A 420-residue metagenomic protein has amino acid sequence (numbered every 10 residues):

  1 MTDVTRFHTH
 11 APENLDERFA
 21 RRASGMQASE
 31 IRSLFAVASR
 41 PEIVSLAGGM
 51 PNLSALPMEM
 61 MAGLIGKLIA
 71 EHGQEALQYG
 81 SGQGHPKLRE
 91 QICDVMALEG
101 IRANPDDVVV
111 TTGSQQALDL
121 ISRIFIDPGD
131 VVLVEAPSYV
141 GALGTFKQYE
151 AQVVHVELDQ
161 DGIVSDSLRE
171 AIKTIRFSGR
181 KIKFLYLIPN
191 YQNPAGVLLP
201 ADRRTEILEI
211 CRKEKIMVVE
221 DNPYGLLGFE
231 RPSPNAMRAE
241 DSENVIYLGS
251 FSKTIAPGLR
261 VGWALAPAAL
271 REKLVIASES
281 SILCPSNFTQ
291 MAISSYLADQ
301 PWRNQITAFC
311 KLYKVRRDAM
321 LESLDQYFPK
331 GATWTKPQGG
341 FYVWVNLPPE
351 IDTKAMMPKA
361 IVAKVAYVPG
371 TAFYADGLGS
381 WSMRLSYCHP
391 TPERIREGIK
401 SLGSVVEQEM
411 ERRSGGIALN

Functional and structural regions predicted by a protein language model:
T2-F7, V362, A375-N420: PLP-dependent enzyme catalytic core of the Aspartate aminotransferase-like
F7-N14, R22-G113, L120, A298-D299 (+3 more regions): N-terminal small-domain helix-loop-helix segment of the aminotransferase-like
I69-K215, V219, G225-D241, I246 (+3 more regions): Conserved core of the PLP fold type I
P105, Y327, K336-G340: Short Gly/Ser/Thr- and Asp/Glu-enriched loop/turn motifs at secondary-structure junctions
A239-D241, I246-K311: Conserved core segment of the aminotransferase class I/II
R271, V345-R384, P392, R396-E397: Conserved C-terminal alpha-helix-loop-beta "cap" of PLP-dependent enzymes that closes/shapes the active-site mouth
S294, K311-L321, A332-N346: Conserved glycine-rich beta-strand-loop-beta hairpin in the small C-terminal domain of fold type I
